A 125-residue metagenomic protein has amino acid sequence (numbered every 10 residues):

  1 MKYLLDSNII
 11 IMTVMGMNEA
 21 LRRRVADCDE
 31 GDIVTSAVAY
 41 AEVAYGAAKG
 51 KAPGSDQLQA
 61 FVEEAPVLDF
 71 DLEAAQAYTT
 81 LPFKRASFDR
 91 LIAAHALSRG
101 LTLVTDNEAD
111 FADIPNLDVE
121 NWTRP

Functional and structural regions predicted by a protein language model:
M1, L97-P125: Acidic, PIN/NYN-like endoribonuclease modules and their adjacent C-terminal/linker elements
M1-T35, G46-Q59, E64, P125: Short, well-structured N-terminal submotif of metal-dependent ribonuclease cores
D6-S7, L21, V43, Y78 (+2 more regions): Generic structural signal for small/hydrophobic residues in well-ordered secondary structure, especially within
N8-I9, V38-A41, E73, A109: Alpha-helix/helix-capping structural signal
I10-I11, A41-A44, L68, A112 (+1 more regions): Nucleotide phosphate-binding site architecture
N18, R22, Y40, S55-L58 (+4 more regions): A general structural signal for well-ordered alpha-helical segments in protein cores
R24, A37, A77, R90 (+1 more regions): Residue-level recognition of specific faces of alpha-helices
E64-E108: Active-site neighborhoods of divalent-metal-dependent phosphate/nucleic-acid chemistry enzymes
